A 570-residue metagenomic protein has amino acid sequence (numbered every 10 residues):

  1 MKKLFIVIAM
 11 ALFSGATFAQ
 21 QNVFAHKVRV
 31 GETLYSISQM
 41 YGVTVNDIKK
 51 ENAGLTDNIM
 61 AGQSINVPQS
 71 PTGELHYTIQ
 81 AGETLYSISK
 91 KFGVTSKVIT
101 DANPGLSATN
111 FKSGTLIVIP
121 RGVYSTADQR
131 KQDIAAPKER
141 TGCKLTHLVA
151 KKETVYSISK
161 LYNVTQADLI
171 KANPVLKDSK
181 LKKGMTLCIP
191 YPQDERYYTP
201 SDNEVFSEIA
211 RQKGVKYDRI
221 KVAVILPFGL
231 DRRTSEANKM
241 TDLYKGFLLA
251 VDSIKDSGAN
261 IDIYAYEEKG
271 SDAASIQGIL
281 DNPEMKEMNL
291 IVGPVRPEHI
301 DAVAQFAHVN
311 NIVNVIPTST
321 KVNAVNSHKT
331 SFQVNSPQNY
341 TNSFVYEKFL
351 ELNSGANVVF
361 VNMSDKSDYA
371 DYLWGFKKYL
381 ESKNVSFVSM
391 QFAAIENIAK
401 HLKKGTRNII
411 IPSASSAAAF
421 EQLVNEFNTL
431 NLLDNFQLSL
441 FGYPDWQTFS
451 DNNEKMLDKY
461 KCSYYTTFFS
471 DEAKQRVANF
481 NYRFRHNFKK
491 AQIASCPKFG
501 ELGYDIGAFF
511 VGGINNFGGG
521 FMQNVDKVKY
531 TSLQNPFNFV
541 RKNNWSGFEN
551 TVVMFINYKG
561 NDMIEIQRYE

Functional and structural regions predicted by a protein language model:
M1-K27, E565-E570: Bacterial Sec-dependent N-terminal signal peptides
F18-G42, Q69-T95, Q132-T165: Primarily a LysM-type cell-wall glycan-binding module
R29, I59-Q63, Q80, T109-T115 (+2 more regions): Residue-level recognition of short, solvent-exposed, well-ordered loop/turn junctions that link secondary-structure
Q39-H76, F111-K112, L176, L181: N-terminal, post-signal-peptide region of Sec/Tat-exported proteins
N46-A53, K97-P104, A167-L176, V424-F427: N-terminal post-signal-peptidase region of extra-cytosolic proteins
Y124-N163, A167-D168, A172-E570: Extracytosolic ligand-binding ectodomains
